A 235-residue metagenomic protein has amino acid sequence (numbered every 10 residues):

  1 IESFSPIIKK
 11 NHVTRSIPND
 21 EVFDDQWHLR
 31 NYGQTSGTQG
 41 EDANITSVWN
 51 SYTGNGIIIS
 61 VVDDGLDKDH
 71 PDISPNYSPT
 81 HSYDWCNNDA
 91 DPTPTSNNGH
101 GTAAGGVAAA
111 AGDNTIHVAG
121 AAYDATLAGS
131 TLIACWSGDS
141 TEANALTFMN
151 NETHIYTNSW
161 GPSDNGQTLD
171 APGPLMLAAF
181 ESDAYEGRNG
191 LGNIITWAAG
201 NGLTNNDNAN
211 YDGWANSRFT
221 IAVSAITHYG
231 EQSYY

Functional and structural regions predicted by a protein language model:
I1-I58, K68-D72, N76, L177-F180: Protease zymogen maturation seam
S5, A128, I194-T196, I221-A222: Structural detector of well-ordered beta-strand residues that form the stable sheet scaffold of enzyme domains
W27, N31-Y32, V48-W49, Y77 (+5 more regions): Tryptophan-centric aromatic hotspots in well-structured domains and transmembrane helices
T46, I57-I59, D64-G65, D69 (+2 more regions): Subtilisin-like peptidase catalytic core
W49-Y52, P94-N97, Q232-Y235: Short Gly/Pro-enriched turn/cap motifs at secondary-structure boundaries
Y52-G54, A122, G190: Short, flexible coil/linker segments at domain boundaries that flank nucleotide/cofactor-interacting
G138-T141, D164-G166, W197-Y235: Active-site-adjacent substrate-recognition loops and nearby beta-strands within hydrolase catalytic domains
E186-N193: A short helix->loop->beta-strand "cap" motif at the edges of active sites that frequently abuts
